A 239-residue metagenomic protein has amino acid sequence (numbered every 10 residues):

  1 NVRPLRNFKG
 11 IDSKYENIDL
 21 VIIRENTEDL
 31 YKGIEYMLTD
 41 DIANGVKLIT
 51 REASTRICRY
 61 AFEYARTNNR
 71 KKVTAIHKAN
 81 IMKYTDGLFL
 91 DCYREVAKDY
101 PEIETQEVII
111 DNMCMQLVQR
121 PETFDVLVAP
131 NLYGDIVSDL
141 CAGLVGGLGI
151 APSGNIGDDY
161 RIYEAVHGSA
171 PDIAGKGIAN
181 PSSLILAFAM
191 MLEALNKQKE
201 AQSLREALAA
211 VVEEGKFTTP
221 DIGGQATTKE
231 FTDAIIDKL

Functional and structural regions predicted by a protein language model:
N1-N44, L132: N-terminal glycine-rich phosphate/adenylate-binding segment common to multiple enzyme folds
N7, V108-M115: Short acidic loop-to-helix transition motifs that present clustered carboxylates
E16-D19, N68-K71, Y100-I103, E122-F124 (+2 more regions): Short coil/turn connectors at secondary-structure junctions
T39-D111, T123: Glycine-rich phosphate/diphosphate-binding loop of Rossmann-like nucleotide-binding domains
N68-H77, Y100-V108, K197-R205, E213-Q225: Flexible, glycine/charged-enriched surface loops at secondary-structure junctions
L117-K216: Glycine-rich phosphate/nucleotide-binding loop
D221-L239: Short, amphipathic C-terminal "tail helix"
